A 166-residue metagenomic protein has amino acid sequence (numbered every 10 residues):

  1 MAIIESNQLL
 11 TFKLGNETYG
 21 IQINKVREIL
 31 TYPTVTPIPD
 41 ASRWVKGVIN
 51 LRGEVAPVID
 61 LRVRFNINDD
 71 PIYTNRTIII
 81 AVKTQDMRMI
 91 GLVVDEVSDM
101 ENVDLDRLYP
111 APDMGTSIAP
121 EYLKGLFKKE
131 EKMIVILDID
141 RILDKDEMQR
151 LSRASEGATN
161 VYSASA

Functional and structural regions predicted by a protein language model:
M1-A166: An acidic, low-aromatic, low-complexity terminal/linker signal
